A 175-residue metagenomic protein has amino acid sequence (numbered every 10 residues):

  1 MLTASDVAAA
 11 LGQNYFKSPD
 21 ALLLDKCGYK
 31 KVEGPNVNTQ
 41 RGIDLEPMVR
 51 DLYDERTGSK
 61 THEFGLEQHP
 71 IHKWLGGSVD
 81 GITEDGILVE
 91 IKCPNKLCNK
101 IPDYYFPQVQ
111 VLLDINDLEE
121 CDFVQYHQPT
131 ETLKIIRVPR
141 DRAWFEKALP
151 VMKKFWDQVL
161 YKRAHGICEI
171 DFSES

Functional and structural regions predicted by a protein language model:
M1-M48, R56, S173-S175: Charged, glycine-rich intrinsically disordered N-terminal tails and low-complexity linkers that flank
E46-R50, F106-V109: Short, well-ordered alpha-helical scaffold segments within catalytic/effector domains
R56-G166: Nucleic-acid nuclease catalytic cores
